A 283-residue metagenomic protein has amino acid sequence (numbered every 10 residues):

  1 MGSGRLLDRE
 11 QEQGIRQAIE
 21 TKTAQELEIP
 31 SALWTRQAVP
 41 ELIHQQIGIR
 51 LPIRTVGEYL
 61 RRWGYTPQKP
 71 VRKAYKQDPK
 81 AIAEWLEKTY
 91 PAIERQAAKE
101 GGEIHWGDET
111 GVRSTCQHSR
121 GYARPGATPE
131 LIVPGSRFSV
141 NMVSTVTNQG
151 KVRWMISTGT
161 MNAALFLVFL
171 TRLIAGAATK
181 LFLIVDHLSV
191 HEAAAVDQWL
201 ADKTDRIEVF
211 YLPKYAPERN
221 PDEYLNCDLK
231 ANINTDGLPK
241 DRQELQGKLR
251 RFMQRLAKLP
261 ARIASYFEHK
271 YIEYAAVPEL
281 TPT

Functional and structural regions predicted by a protein language model:
M1-L51, A98: A short, amphipathic alpha-helix used for macromolecular contacts
M1-L6, E58-A97, C116-R124: Basic, flexible linker segments flanking DNA-binding modules in nucleic acid-interacting mobile-element proteins
I19, E84-T171, Y271-T283: Extended, low-complexity cationic-aromatic segments
E100-G102, D222-T283: C-terminal anion-handling pockets and recognition modules
G101-G102, T179-L181, R206: Short coil/turn segments at beta-strand junctions that form active-site/ligand-binding loops
T128-S136, A201-P221, G237-L238: RNase H-like polynucleotidyl transferase catalytic core
A178-E192, Y215, N220: Acidic/histidine-rich, metal-coordinating catalytic segments
